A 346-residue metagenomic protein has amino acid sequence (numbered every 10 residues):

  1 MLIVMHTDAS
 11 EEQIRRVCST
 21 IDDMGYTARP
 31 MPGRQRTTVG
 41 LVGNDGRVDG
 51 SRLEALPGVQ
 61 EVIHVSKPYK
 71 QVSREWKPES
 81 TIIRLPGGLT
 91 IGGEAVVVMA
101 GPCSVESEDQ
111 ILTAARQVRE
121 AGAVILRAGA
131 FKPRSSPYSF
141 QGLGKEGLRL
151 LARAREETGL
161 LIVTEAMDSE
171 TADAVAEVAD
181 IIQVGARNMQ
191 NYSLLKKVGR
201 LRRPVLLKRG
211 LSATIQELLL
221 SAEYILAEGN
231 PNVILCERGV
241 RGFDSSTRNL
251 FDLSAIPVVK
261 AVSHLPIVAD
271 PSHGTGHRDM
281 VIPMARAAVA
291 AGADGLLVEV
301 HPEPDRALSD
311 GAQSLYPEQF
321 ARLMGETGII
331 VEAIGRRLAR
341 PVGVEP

Functional and structural regions predicted by a protein language model:
M1-V98: Non-catalytic terminal accessory/regulatory regions of metabolic enzymes
H6, L143, G159-E170, D180-S193 (+3 more regions): Catalytic beta/alpha-barrel core
H6-D8, V96-T113, S136-G142, L161-E165 (+3 more regions): Active-site mouth loops of central-metabolism enzymes
S80-C103, A130-P137, K260-A269: N-terminal small/glycine-rich loop or linker at the start of catalytic domains across soluble metabolic enzymes
V96-P102, V124-A128, I162-E165, I182-V184 (+4 more regions): Hydrophobic faces of well-ordered beta-strands that scaffold small-molecule active sites in alpha/beta enzyme cores
R127-K145, H301-S314: Glycine-rich, proline-tolerant flexible connector loops at the mouths of alpha/beta enzymes
F140-T164, K197-P204, L253-V268, Q313-R336: Alpha-helix-loop-beta-strand connector modules within alpha/beta enzyme cores
L201-V300: Catalytic alpha/beta core domains of metabolic enzymes, predominantly
